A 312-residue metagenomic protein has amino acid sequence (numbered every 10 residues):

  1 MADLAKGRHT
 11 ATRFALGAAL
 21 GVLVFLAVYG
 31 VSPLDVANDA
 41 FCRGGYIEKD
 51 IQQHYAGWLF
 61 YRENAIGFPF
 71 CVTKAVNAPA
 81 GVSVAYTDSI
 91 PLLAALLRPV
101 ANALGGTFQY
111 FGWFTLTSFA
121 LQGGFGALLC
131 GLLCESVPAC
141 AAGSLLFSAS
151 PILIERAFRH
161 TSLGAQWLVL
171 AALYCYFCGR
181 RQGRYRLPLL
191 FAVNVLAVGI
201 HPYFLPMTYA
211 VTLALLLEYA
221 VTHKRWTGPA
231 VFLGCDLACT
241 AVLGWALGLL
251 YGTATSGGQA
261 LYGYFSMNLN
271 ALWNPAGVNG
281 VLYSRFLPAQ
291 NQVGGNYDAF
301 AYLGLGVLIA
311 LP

Functional and structural regions predicted by a protein language model:
M1-D39, G228-L237: Start-transfer (signal-anchor) and selected internal transmembrane alpha helices of multi-pass inner/ER membrane
A5-R13, A78, Y86, A103-G112 (+7 more regions): Membrane-helix interfacial "entry" motifs
F14-L23, Y219, K224-G248, Q259-N268: Hydrophobic alpha-helical membrane-interfacial segments at the cytosolic entry of transmembrane helices
V24-Q122, S150-I154, H160-A165, N270-R285: Membrane-interface coil-to-helix junctions
L26-L34, R62-A65, P99-A103, G124-G131 (+7 more regions): Structural signature of transmembrane alpha-helix termini at the membrane-water interface
E48, V242-L311: Periplasmic/ER-lumenal interhelical loops and adjacent helix-loop junctions in multi-pass membrane proteins
T115, S162-A165, L233, N296-L305: Alpha-helical transmembrane segments of polytopic membrane proteins
L116-L133, P138-R180, Y185-Y219, D236-T240: Membrane-embedded helix bundles of polyisoprenyl
